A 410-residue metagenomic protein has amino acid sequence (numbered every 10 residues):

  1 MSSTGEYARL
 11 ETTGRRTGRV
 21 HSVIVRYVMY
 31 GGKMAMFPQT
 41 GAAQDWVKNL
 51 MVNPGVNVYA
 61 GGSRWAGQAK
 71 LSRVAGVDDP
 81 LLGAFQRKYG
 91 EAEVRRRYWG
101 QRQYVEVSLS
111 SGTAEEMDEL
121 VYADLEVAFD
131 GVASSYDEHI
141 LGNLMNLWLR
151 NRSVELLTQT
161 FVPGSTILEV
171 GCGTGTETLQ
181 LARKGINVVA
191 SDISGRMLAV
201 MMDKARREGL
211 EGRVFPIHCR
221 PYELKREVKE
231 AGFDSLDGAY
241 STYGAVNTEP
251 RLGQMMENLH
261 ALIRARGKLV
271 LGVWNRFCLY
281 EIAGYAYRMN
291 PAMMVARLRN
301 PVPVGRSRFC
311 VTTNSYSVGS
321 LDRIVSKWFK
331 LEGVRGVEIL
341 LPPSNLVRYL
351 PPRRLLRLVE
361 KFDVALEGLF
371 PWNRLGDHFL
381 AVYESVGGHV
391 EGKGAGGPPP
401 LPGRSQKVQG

Functional and structural regions predicted by a protein language model:
G41-S110: Short, structured beta-strand-loop surface elements
A114-V162, T176, Q180: Conserved class I S-adenosyl-L-methionine
T174-L224: Class I SAM-dependent methyltransferase SAM/SAH-binding core
D237-L252: A short SAM/SAH-binding and catalytic strip from SAM-dependent methyltransferases
G253-A265: A short glycine-rich, Lys/Arg-flanked "PGG" loop and its adjoining helix->strand segment in the class I
V270-L298: Conserved class I S-adenosyl-L-methionine
V304-S320: Acceptor-substrate binding/catalytic loop of class I
G319, R323, G333-G394: A C-terminal cap/extension of S-adenosyl-L-methionine-dependent methyltransferases that defines the acceptor-substrate
